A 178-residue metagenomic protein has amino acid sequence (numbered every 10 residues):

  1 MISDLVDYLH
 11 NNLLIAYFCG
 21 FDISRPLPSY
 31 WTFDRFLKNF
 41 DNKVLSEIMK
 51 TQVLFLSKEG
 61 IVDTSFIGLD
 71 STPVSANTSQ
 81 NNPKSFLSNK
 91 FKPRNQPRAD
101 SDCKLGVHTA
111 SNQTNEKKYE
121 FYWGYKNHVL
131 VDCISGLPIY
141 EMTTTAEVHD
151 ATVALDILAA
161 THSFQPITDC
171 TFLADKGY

Functional and structural regions predicted by a protein language model:
I2, Y8, P26-Y30: Generic structural signal for well-ordered secondary structure
S3-F21, V53-L54: DNA-recognition alpha helix
D7, Y30-Y178: Polybasic low-complexity intrinsically disordered regions
C19-D34: Phosphate-backbone recognition surface of nucleic-acid-processing proteins
